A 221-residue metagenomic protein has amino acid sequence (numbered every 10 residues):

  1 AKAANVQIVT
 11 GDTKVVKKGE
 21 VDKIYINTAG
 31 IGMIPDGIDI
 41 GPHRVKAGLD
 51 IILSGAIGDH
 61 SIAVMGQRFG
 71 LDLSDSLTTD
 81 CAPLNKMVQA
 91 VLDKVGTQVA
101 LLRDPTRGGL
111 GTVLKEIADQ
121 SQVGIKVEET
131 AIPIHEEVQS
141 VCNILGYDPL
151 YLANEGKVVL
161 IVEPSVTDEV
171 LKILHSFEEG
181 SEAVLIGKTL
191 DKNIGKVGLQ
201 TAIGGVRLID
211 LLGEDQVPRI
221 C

Functional and structural regions predicted by a protein language model:
A1-C221: Helix-biased detector of long, well-ordered alpha-helical tracts
